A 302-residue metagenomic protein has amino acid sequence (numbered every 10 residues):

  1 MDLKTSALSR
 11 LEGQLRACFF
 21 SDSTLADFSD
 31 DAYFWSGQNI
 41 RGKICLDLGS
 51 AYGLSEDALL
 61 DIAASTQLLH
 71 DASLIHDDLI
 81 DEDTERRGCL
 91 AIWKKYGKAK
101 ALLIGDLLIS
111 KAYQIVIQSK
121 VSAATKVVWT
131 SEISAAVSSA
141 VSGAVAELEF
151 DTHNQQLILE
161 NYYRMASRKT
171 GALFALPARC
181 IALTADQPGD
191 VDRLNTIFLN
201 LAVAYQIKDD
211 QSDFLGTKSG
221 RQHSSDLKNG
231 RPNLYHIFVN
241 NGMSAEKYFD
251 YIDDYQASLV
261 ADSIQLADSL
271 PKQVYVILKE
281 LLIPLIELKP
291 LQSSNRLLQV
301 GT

Functional and structural regions predicted by a protein language model:
M1-T302: All-alpha prenyltransferase/terpene-synthase fold signal
